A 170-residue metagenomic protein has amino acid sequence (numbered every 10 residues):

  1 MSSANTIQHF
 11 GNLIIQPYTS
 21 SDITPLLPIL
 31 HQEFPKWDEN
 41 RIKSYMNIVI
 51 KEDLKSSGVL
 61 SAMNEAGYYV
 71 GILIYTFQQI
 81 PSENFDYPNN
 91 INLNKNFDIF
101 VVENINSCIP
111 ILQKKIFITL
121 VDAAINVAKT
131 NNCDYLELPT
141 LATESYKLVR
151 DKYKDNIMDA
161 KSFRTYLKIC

Functional and structural regions predicted by a protein language model:
G11-L26: A short beta-loop-alpha structural element at the N-terminal edge of CoA-dependent acyl/N-acetyltransferase catalytic
W37-V59: Active-site rim helix/loop that mediates acceptor-substrate recognition in acyltransferases
S57-L73: Conserved beta-hairpin
I74-N104: Conserved acyl-donor/pantetheine-binding loop and adjacent beta-alpha core of acyl/acetyltransferases and related
V101-Q113: A short, internal acetyl-CoA/4′-phosphopantetheine-binding micro-motif in the GNAT/acyltransferase core
L112-N126: Conserved acetyl-CoA-binding loop-helix of GNAT-fold acetyltransferases
K129-T140: Conserved GNAT acetyl-CoA-binding A-motif
L138-R164: Conserved active-site alpha-helix within GNAT-family acetyltransferase domains
